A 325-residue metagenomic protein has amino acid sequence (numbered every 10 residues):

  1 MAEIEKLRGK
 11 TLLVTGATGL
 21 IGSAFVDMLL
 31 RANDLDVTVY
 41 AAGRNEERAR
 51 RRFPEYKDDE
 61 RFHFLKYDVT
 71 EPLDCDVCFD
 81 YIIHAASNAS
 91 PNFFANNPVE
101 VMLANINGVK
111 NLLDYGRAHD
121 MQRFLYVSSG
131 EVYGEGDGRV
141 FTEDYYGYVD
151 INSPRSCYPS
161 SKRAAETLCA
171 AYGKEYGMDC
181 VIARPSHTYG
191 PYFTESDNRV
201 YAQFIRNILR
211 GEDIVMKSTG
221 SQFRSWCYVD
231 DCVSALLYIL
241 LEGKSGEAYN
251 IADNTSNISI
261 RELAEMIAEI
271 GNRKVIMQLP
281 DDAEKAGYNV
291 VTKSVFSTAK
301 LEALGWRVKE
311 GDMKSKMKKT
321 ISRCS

Functional and structural regions predicted by a protein language model:
M1-R8, D36-V37, G311-S325: Amphipathic terminal alpha-helices
T11-R31: N-terminal Rossmann NAD(P)H-binding glycine-rich loop of SDR-like oxidoreductase domains
K66-A104: NAD(P)H-binding glycine-rich loop region in Rossmannoid oxidoreductase-like domains and their noncatalytic homologs
H84, L103, K110-R155: Conserved Rossmann-fold NAD(P)-dependent oxidoreductase catalytic core, especially the SDR/UDP-sugar
E135, S153-V181, L209-R210: Active-site Tyr-X1-5-Lys
R163, D179, T188-Q203, E212 (+4 more regions): Glycine/proline-rich active-site loop of Rossmann-fold NAD(P)-dependent oxidoreductases
V229, E262, E284-R307: Conserved C-terminal active-site "lid" loop/helix of NAD(P)H-dependent oxidoreductases that clamps the redox cofactor
E242-K285: Mid/C-terminal beta-alpha module of Rossmann-like enzyme folds, strongest in SDR-family dehydrogenases/epimerases
